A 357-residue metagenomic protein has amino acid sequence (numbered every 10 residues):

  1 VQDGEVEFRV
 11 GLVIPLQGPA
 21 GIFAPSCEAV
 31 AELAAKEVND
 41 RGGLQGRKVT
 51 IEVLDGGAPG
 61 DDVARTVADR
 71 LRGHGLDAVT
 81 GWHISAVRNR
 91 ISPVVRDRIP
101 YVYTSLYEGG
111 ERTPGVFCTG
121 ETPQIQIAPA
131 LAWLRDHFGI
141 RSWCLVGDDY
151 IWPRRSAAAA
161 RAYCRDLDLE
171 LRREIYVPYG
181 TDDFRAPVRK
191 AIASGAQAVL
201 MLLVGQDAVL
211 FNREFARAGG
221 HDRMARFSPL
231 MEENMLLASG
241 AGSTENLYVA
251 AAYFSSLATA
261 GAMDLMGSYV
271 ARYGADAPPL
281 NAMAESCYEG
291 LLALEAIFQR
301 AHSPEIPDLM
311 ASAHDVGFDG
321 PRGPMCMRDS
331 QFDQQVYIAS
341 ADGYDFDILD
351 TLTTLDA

Functional and structural regions predicted by a protein language model:
G4-E7, G11-E32, L54-G56, P279-A284: Extracytoplasmic "Venus flytrap"
V30-I51: Signal peptide-proximal N-terminal region of secreted/periplasmic/extracellular or secretory-lumen proteins
V53-D61, S105-G109, G120-I127, G147-S156 (+6 more regions): Hinge/beta->alpha junction and helix N-cap segments in small-molecule ligand-binding domains
V53-L54, A58-D77, W133, D182-G195: Short, well-structured alpha-helical segments in soluble
L76-L171, R223-S228, N234-A241: Extracytoplasmic ligand/sensor domains, especially the bilobed periplasmic-binding protein
S85-R90, S194-G219: Hydrophobic alpha-helical
F215-S286: Extracellular/periplasmic periplasmic-binding protein-like sensory domains
R272-A284, E295-D347: Segments of small-molecule ligand-sensing domains
